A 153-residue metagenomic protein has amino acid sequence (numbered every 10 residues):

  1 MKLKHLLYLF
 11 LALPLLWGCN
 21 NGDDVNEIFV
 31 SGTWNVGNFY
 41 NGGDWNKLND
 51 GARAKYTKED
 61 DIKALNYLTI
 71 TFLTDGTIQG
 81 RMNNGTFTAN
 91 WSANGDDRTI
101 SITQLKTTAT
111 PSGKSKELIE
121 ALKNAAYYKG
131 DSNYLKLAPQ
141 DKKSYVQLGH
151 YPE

Functional and structural regions predicted by a protein language model:
M1-W17: Sec-dependent bacterial lipoprotein signal peptides
W17-E153: Lipid interaction determinants
